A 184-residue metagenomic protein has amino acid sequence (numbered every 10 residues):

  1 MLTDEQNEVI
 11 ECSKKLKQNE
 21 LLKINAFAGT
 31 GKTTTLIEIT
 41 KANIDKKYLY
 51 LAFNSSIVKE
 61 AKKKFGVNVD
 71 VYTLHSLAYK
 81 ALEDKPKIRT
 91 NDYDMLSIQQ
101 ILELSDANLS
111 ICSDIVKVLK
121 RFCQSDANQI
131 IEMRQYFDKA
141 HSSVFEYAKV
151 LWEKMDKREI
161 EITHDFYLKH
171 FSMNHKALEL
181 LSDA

Functional and structural regions predicted by a protein language model:
M1-E11, K15, N19-K23, T35 (+1 more regions): Accessory N-terminal region flanking or inserted into the helicase ATPase core in nucleic-acid motor proteins
M1-K87: P-loop NTPase Walker
F27, Y48-Y50, Y72, Y79 (+5 more regions): Sequence-level detector for tyrosine residue identity
I44-D45, G66, E103-D106, K176: Residue-level recognition of short, structured coil/turn motifs that connect secondary structure elements
K47, D84-L96, L180-L181: Short, polar/flexible loop-turn hinges at active-site or ligand-entry regions and domain interfaces
V58, M95-I98, H164: Generic structural marker for isolated residues within well-ordered, non-membrane alpha-helices of soluble domains
T73, R89-N91, I131, T163: Helix N-cap / beta->alpha transition motif
A78, I88-I115: Conserved phosphoryl-transfer catalytic core
